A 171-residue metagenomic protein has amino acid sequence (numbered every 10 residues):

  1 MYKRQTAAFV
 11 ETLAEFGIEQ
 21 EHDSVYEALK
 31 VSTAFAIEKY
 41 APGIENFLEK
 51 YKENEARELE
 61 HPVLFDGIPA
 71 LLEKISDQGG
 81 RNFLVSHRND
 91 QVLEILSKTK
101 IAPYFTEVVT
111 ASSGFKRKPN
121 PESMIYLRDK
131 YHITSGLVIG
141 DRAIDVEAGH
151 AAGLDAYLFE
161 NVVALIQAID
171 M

Functional and structural regions predicted by a protein language model:
M1-P69: N-terminal helical cap/lid subdomain that shapes the substrate entry/recognition surface in HAD-like hydrolases
R4-A7, K50-E53, I75-G79, F105-V108: A generic short-segment signal for beta-strand/edge and adjacent turn/coil regions
A14, P69, E73-S76, N89 (+1 more regions): Asp-based, Mg2+/Mn2+-dependent phosphohydrolase catalytic module
E19, R81, D155: Residue-level detector of anion-binding/catalytic polar loops
L59-H61, N82, K116: A generic structural signal for short coil/turn motifs at secondary-structure boundaries
V85-S86: Conserved phosphate-coupling serine/threonine residues in phosphotransfer and NTP-handling enzymes
